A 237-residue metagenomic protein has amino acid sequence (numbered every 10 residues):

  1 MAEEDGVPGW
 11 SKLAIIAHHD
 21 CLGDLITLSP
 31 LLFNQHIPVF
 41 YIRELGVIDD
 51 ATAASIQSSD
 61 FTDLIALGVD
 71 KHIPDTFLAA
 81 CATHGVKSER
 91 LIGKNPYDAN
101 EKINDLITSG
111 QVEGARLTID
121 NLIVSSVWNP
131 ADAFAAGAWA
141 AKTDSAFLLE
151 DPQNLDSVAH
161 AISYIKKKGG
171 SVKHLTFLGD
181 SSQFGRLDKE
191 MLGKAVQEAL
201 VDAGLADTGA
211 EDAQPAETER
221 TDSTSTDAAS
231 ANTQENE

Functional and structural regions predicted by a protein language model:
M1-D222, A231-E237: Extracellular glycan-binding segments that recognize GlcNAc-based cell-wall polysaccharides
